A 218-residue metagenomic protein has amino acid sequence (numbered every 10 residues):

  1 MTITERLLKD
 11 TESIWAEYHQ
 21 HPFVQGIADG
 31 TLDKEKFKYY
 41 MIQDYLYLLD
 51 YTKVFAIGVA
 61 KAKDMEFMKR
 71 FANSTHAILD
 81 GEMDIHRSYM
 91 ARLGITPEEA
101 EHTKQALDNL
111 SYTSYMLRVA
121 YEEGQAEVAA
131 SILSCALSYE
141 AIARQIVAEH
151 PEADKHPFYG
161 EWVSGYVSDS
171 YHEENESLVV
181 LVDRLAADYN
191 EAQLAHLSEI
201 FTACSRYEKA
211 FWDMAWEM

Functional and structural regions predicted by a protein language model:
M1-E5, K9, M218: Basic/polar N-terminal segments that are highly enriched at the extreme N-terminus, encompassing both cleavable
T2-E5, Y115-R118, D213: Hydrophobic alpha-helical segments
L8-L32, Y51, V179-D188: Short alpha-helical hairpin
E12-E17, T31-K61, A77, G81 (+2 more regions): Alpha-helical bundle segments that constitute or directly flank the non-heme di-iron/ferroxidase center
G58-A62, A120-E123, I146-H150, L185 (+2 more regions): Secondary-structure edge/capping motif, primarily at the C-terminal ends of alpha-helices and the immediately following
E66-E173, T202, R206: Active-site-proximal alpha-helical scaffolds that flank and shape metal-associated catalytic sites
S168-T202: Long amphipathic all-alpha helical oligomerization modules
S198-M218: Acidic, carboxylate-rich catalytic segments that either coordinate divalent cations
